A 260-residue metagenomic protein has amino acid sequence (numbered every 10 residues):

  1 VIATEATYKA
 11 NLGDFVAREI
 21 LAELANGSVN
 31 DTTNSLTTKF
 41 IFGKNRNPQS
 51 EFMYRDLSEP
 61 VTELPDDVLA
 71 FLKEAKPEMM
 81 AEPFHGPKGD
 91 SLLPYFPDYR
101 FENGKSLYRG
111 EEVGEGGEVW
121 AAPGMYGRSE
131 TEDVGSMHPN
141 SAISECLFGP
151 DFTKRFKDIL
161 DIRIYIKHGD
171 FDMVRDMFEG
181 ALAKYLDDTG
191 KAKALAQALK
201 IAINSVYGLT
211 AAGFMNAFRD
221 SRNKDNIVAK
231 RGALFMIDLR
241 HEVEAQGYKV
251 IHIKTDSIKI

Functional and structural regions predicted by a protein language model:
V1-N140, D238, E242-I260: Conserved "right-hand" nucleotidyltransferase catalytic core of DNA-directed polymerases
K105-D238, E244-Q246: Helical catalytic core of nucleic-acid polymerases
